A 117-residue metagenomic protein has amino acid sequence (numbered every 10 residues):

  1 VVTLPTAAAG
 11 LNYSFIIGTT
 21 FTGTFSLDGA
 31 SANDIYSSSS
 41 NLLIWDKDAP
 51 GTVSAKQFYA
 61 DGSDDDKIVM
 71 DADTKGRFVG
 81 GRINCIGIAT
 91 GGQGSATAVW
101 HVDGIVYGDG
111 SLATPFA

Functional and structural regions predicted by a protein language model:
V1-A117: Acidic, glycine/polar-enriched metal-coordinating patches/loops that mediate binding to polyanionic ligands
